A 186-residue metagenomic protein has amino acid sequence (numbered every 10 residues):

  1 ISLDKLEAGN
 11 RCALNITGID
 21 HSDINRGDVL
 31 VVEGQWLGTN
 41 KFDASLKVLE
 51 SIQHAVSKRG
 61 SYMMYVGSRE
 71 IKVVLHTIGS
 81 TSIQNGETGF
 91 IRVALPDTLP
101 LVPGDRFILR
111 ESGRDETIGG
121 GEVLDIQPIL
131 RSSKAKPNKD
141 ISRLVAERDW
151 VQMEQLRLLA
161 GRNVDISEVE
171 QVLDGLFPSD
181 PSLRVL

Functional and structural regions predicted by a protein language model:
D4-K5, I19-L186: C-terminal effector modules of nucleic-acid-centric enzymes and ribosome-associated factors
K5-C12: Membrane-interface junctions of multi-pass transporters
A13-I19: Structural microfeature recognizing short secondary-structure transition sites
